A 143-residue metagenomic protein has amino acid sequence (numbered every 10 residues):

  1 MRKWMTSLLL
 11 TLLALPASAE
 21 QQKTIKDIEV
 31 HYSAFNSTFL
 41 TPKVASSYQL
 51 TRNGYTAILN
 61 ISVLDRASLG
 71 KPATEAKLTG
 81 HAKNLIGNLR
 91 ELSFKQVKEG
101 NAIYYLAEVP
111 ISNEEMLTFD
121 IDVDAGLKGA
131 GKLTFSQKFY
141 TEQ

Functional and structural regions predicted by a protein language model:
W4-L13: Sec-dependent N-terminal signal peptides
L13-A19: Sec/Tat signal peptide C-region and signal peptidase I cleavage site
Q21-I58, Y140: Beta-strand-rich domain onsets/edges
T56, E75, E114-T118: Extracellular Ig-like/FN3 beta-sandwich strand-entry sites
L59-A102: Mid-chain, structured segments of secreted extracytoplasmic proteins
K95-D120: Short, solvent-exposed, Trp/other aromatic-anchored flexible loops in extracytoplasmic proteins
V97, S136-Q143: Short beta-strand edge segments in extracellular beta-sheet folds
A125-L133: Short acidic/polar inter-strand loop motif in beta-rich domains
